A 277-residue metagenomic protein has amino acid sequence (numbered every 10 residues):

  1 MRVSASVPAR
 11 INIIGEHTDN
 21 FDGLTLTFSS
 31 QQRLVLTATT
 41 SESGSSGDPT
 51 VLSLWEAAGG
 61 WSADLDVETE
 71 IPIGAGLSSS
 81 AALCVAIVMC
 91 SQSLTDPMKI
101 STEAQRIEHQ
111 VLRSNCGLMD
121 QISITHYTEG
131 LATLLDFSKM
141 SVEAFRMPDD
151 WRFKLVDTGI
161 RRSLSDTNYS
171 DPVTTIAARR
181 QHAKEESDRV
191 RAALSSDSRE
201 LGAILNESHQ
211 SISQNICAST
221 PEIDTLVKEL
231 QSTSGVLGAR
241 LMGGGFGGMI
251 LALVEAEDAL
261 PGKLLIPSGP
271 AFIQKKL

Functional and structural regions predicted by a protein language model:
R2-I14, T18, V35-E56, T128-R240 (+1 more regions): C-terminal nucleotide
S6, D48-R146, T233, D258-P261: Gly/Ser-rich oxyanion-binding loop with an adjacent helix/lid that shapes the negatively charged ligand pocket
N12-N20, T25, C116: Glycine-rich phosphate/pyrophosphate-binding beta-alpha loops
F21-D22, A86, H126, M249: Generic hydrophobic alpha-helical membrane-span motif
D22-Q31, N168-D171: Short Gly/aromatic-enriched secondary-structure transition segments
A81-A82, M249-L253: FabD-like malonyl-/acyl-CoA
F246: Glycine-rich phosphate-binding loop
